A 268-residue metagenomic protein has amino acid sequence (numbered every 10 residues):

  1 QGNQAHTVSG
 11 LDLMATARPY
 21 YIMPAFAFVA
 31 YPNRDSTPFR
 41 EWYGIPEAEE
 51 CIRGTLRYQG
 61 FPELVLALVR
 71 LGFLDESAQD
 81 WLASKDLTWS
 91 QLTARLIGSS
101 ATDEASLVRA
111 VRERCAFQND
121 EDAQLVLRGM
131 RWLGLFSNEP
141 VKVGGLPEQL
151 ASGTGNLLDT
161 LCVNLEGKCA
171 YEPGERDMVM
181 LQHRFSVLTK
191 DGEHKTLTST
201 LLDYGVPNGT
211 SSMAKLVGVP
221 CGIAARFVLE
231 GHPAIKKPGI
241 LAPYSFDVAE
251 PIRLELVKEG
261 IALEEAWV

Functional and structural regions predicted by a protein language model:
Q1-V268: C-terminal catalytic/substrate-binding lobe primarily of soluble NAD(P)-dependent oxidoreductases
